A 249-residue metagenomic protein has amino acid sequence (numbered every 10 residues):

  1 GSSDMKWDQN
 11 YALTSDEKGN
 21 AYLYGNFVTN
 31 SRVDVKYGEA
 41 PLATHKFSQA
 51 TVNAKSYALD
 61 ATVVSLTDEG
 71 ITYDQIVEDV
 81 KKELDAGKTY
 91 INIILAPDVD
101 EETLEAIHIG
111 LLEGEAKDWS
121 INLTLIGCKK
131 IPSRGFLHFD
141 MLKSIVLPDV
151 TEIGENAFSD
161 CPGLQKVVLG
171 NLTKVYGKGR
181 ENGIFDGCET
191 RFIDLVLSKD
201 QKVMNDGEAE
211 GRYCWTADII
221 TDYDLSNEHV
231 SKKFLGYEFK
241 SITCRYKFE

Functional and structural regions predicted by a protein language model:
S3-N20: Short, acidic Ser/Thr/Gly-rich low-complexity loop/linker segments typical of extracellular and cell-surface proteins
N20-R32: Short Pro-Gly-centered beta-turn/loop motif in secreted/extracellular proteins
F47-S65: Extracellular beta-sheet/turn segments enriched in Thr/Pro/Gly and aliphatic residues
V64-G87, E101-E105: The feature captures the LRR N-terminal capping module
D85-D149: LRR N-terminal entry segment and analogous cap-like coil->beta motifs
A106-E113, I131-L142, I153-G163, V175-T190 (+4 more regions): Core hydrophobic positions of leucine-rich repeats
N122, S144, E152-E155, K166 (+1 more regions): Conserved LRR concave beta-strand detector
T124-I126, P148, S159-D160, G170 (+2 more regions): Feature marks extracellular polysaccharide-active and adherence modules
